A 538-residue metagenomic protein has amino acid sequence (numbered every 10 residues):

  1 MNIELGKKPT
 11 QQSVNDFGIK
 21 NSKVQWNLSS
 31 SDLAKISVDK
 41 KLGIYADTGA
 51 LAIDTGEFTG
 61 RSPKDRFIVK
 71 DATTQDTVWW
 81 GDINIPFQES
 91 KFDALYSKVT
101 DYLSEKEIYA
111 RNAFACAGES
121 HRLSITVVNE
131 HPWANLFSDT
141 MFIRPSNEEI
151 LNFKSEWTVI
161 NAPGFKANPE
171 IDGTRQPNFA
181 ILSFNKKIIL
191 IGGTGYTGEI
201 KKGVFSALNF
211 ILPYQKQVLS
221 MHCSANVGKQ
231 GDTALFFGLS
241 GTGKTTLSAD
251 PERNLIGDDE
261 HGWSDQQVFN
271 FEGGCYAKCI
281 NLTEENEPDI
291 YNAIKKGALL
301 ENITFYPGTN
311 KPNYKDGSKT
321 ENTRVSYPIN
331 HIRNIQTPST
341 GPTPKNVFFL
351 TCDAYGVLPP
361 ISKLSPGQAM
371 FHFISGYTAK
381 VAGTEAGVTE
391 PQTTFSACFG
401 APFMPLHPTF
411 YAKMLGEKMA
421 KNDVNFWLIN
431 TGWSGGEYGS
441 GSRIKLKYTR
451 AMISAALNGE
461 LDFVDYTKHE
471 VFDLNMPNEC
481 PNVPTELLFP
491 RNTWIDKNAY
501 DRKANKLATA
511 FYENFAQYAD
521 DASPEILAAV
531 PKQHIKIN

Functional and structural regions predicted by a protein language model:
M1-N152: N-terminal accessory targeting/assembly segments
N2-Y45, H222-L239, D250-P251, G262-T493 (+2 more regions): Glycine-rich, often acidic-flanked micro-motifs that create phosphate/phosphodiester-binding or positioning elements
R111, V218-A225: A short glycine-rich, hydrophobically flanked beta-strand micro-motif that places a catalytic Asp/Glu for divalent metal
S155-W157, A162-P213: Charged, amphipathic alpha-helical linker segments immediately N-terminal to NTP-binding catalytic cores
K244: Conserved lysine of the Walker
L247: Hydrophobic positions on the alpha1 helix immediately C-terminal to the Walker A/P-loop
L487, N492-N538: Generic C-terminus detector
